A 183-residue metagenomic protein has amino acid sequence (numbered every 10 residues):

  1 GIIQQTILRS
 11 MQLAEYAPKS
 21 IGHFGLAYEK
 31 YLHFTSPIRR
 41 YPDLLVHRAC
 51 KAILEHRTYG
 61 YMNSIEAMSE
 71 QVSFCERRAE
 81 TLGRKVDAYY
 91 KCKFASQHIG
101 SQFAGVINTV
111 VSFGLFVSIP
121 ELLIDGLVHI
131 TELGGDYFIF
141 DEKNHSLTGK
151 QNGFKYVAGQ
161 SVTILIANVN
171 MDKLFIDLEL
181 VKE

Functional and structural regions predicted by a protein language model:
G1-E121, L127-G134, F138-E142, Q160-N168 (+2 more regions): Append "with occasional cross-activation on large, charged helical scaffolds in nucleic-acid assemblies
F140-K150: Short, structured beta-strand/loop micro-motifs enriched in basic residues and often containing a Trp
K150-G153, V157: C-terminal structured domains
E183: Short edge-strand/loop segments of extracellular domains
